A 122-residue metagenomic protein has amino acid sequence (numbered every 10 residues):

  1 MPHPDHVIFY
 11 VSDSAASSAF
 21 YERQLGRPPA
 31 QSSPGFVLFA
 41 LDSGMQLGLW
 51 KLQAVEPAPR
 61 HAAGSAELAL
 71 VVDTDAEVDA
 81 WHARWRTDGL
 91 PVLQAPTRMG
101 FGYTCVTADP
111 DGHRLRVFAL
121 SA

Functional and structural regions predicted by a protein language model:
M1, P59-A62: Short, flexible turn/loop "capping" segments at secondary-structure junctions
M1-S18, A66-L70, S121-A122: N-terminal beta-strand motif that seeds the catalytic metal site of vicinal oxygen chelate
H3, G35, M45, G64-A66 (+1 more regions): A generic structural signal for short beta-strands and their flanking turns/coil linkers
I8-L47, K51-Q53: Core segments of cupin and vicinal oxygen chelate
P34-F36, E67, G102-T104: Short hydrophobic/aromatic beta-strand or adjacent loop that forms the aromatic wall/cage of a ligand/substrate-binding
L68-W85, G89-L90: Mid-chain, well-packed structural core segment of small domains
H82-A83, T87-A122: Vicinal oxygen chelate
